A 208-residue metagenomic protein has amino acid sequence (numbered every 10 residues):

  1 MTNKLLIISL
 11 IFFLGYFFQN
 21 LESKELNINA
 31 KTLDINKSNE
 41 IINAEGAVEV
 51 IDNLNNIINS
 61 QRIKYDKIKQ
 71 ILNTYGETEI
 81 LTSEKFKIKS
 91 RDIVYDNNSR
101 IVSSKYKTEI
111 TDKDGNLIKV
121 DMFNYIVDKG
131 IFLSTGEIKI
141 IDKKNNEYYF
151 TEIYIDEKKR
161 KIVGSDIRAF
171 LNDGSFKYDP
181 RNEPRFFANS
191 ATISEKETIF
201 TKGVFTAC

Functional and structural regions predicted by a protein language model:
T2-S23: Classical Sec-dependent N-terminal signal peptides that target proteins to the secretory pathway
L21-C208: Structural signature for solvent-exposed beta-strand/loop edge elements and short helix-capping sites, enriched
